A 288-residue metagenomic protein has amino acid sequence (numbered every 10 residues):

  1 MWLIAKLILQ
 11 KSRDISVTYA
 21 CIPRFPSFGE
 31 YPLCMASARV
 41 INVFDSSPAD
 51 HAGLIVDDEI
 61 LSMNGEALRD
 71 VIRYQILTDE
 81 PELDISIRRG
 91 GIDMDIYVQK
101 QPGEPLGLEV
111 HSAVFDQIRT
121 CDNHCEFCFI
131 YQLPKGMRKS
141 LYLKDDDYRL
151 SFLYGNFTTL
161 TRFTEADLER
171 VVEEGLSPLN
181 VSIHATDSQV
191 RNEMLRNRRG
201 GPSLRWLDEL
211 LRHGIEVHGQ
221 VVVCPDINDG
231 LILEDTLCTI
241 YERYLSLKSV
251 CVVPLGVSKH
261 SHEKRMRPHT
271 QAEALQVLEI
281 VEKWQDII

Functional and structural regions predicted by a protein language model:
L7, S12-S16, I22-R24: N-terminal amphipathic/hydrophobic targeting modules at extreme N-termini, encompassing cleavable Sec/SRP-type signal
M35-F44: PDZ/PDZ-like groove recognition
A49, D57, I85, C128: Terminal peptide-recognition signature
H51-R69: Conserved PDZ fold ligand-binding element
Q75-V110: PDZ-domain C-terminal substructure recognizer with occasional recognition of PDZ-binding tails
D93, P102-S246, G256-W284: Conserved Radical SAM active-site core
